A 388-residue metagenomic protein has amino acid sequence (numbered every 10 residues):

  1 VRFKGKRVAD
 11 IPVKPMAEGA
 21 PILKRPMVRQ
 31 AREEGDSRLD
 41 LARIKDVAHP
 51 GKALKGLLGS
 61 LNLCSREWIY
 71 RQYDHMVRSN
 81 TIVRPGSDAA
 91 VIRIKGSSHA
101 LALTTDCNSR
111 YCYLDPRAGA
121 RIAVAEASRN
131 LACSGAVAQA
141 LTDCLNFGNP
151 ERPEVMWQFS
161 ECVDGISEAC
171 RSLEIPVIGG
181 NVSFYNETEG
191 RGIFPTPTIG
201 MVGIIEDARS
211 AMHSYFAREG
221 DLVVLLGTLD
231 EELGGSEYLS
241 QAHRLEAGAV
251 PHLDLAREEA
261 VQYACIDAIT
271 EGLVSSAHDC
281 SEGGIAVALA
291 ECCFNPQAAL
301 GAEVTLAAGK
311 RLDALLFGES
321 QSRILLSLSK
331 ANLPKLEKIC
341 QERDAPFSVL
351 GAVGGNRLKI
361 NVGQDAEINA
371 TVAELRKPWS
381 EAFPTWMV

Functional and structural regions predicted by a protein language model:
V1-V388: Glycine/proline-enriched, intrinsically flexible loops and inter-domain linkers
